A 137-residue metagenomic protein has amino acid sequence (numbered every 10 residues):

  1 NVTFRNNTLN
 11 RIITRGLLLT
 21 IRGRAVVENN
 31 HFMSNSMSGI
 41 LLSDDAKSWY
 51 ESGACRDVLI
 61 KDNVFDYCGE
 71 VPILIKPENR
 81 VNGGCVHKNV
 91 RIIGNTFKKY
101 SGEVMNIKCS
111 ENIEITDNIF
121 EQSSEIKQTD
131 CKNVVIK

Functional and structural regions predicted by a protein language model:
N1-V26, S34-S36: Beta-propeller domains
V2-T3, I21-V26, R56-L59, K88-N89 (+2 more regions): Short "repeat-start/strand-capping" segments in structured domains, especially the N-termini of parallel beta-helix
I13-T20, S36-S43, G69-I75, K99-I107 (+1 more regions): Short glycine/acidic-rich loop motifs that flank beta-strands on beta-rich extracellular proteins
T14, A46-E51, P77-N82: Short, recurring structural edge motifs at helix starts
N29-C68, Q122-K137: Long amphipathic alpha-helical scaffold regions
P72, V86-R91: Generic long, charged, amphipathic alpha-helical segments
V86, K99-S101, C109-K137: Extended beta-solenoid/beta-helix repeat architectures
